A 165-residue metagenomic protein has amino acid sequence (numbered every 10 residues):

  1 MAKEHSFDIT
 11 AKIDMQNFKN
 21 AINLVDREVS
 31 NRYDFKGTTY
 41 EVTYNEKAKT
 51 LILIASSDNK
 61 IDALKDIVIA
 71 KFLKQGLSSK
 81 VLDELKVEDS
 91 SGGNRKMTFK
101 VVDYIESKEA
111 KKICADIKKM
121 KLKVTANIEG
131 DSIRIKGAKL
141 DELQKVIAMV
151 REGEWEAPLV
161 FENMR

Functional and structural regions predicted by a protein language model:
A2-K3, F7, T43, K96-R165: Positively charged, low-complexity, intrinsically disordered RNA-binding extensions
H5-K12, K49-A55, G92-D103: Short, hydrophobic beta-strand segments
A11, M15, K19, S57-D58 (+2 more regions): Conserved phosphate/pyrophosphate-binding and hydrolysis machinery centered on Walker-type P-loop NTPases, extending
Q16-K19, R27, N31-R32, K36-T39 (+4 more regions): Short Lys/Arg-rich amphipathic alpha-helical segments
L24-E28, D116: Phosphate-interacting basic helix/loop segments used at nucleotide- and nucleic-acid interfaces
K36-V42, S78-L85, V124-A126: Short beta-strand elements
G37, E46-A48, I128-G130: Residue-level signal for tight coil/turn positions that link beta-strands
N59-T98: Helix-adjacent hinge/juxtasegments
